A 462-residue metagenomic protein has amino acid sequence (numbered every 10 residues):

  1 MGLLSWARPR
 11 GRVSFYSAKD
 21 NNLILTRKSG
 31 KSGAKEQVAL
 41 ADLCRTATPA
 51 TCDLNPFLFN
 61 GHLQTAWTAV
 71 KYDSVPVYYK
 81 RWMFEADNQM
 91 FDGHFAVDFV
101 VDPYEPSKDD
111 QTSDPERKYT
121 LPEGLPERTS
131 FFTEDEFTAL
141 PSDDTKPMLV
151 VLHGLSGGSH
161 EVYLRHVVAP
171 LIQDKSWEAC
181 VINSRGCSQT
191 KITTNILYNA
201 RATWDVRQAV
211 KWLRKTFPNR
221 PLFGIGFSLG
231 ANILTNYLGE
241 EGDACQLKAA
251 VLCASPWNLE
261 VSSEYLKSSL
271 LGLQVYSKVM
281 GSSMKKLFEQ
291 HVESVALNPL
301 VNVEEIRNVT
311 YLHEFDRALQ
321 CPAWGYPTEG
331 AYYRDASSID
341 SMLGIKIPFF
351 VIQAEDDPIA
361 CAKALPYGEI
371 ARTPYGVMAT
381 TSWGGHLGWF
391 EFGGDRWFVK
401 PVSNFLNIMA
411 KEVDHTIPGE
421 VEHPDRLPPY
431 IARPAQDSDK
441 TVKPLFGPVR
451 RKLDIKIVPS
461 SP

Functional and structural regions predicted by a protein language model:
M1-H94, F99-T112, E420-L427, K440-P462: N-terminal targeting or regulatory segments adjacent to alpha/beta-hydrolase or S9 domains
G2-G30, K215-W324: Alpha/beta-hydrolase-fold enzymes
Q89, V100-T193, W212-K215, A364-L365: Short, surface-exposed "cap/lid" segments of acyl-processing enzymes
N195-F217: Alpha/beta-hydrolase active-site loop
R317, P327-A331, F392-D395, V399-P462: Alpha/beta-hydrolase-fold serine-hydrolase catalytic core, especially in secreted/extracellular enzymes
A318-S341: Active-site nucleophile elbow and catalytic-triad environment of alpha/beta-hydrolase enzymes
I345, V351-Q353, D357: Short beta-strand/loop motif that positions the catalytic acidic residue of the alpha/beta-hydrolase fold
M378, G384-D395: Catalytic histidine-centered segment of alpha/beta-hydrolase-like enzymes
